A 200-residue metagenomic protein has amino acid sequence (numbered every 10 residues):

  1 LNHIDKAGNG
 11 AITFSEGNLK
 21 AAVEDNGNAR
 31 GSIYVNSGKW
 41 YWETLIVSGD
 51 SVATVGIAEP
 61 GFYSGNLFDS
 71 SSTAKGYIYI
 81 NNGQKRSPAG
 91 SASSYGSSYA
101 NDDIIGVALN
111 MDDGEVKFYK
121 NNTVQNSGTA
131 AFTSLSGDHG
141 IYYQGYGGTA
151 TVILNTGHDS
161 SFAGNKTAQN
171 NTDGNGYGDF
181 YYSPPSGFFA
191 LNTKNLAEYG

Functional and structural regions predicted by a protein language model:
L1-G200: PRY/SPRY (B30.2) beta-sandwich protein-interaction domains and their adjacent Ser/Pro/Gly-rich low-complexity linkers
